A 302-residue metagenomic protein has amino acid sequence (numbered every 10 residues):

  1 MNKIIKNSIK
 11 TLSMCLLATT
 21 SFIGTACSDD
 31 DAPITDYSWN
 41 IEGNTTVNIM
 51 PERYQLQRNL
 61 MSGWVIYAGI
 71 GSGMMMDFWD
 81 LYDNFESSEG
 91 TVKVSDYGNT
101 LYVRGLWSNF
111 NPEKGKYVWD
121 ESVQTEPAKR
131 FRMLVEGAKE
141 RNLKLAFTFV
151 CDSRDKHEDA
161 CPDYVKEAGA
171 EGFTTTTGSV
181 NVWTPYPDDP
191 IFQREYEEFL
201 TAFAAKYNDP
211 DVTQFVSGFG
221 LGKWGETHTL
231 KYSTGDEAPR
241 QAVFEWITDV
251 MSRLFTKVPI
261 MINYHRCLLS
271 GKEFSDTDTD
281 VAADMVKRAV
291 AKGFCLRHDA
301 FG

Functional and structural regions predicted by a protein language model:
N2-S13: Bacterial N-terminal signal peptides that target proteins for export
T20-N44: Bacterial Sec-dependent N-terminal signal peptides
N40-N84, K139, S217-G302: Catalytic-core regions of glycoside hydrolase
M61, G98-T100, N142-A146, L200 (+3 more regions): Extracellular structured ligand-interaction cores
S87-T177, R240-V258: Aromatic-lined substrate-binding rim segments of carbohydrate-active enzymes
E171-E237: Active-site groove signature of glycoside hydrolases
